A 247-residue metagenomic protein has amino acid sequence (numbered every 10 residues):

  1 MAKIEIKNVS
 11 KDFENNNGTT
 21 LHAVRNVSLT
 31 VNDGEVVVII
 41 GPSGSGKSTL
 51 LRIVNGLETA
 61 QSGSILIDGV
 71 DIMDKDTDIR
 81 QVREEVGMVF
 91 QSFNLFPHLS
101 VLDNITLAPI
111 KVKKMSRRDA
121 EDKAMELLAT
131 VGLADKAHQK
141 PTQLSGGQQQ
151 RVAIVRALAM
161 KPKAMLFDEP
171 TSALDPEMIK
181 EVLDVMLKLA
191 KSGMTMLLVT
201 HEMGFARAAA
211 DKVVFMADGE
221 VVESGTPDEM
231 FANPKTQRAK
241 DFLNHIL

Functional and structural regions predicted by a protein language model:
M1-A2, L247: Absolute protein N-terminus
A2-P227: ABC family nucleotide-binding domain
A217, S224-L247: C-terminal boundary and immediately downstream tail of ABC-type ATPase nucleotide-binding domains
